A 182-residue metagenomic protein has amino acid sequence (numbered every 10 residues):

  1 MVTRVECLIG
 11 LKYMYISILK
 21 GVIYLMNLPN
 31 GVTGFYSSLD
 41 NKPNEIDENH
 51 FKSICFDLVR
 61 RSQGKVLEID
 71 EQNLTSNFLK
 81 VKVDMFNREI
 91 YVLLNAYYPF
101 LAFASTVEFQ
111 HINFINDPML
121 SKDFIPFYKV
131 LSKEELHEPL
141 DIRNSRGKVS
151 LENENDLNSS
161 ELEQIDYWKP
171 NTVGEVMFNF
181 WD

Functional and structural regions predicted by a protein language model:
Y13, Y24-L25: Residue-level detector of intrinsically disordered terminal segments
M26-I142: Extended, charge-biased low-complexity segments that typically form long amphipathic alpha-helices/coiled-coils
L136-D182: Acidic, proline/glycine-rich low-complexity IDRs
